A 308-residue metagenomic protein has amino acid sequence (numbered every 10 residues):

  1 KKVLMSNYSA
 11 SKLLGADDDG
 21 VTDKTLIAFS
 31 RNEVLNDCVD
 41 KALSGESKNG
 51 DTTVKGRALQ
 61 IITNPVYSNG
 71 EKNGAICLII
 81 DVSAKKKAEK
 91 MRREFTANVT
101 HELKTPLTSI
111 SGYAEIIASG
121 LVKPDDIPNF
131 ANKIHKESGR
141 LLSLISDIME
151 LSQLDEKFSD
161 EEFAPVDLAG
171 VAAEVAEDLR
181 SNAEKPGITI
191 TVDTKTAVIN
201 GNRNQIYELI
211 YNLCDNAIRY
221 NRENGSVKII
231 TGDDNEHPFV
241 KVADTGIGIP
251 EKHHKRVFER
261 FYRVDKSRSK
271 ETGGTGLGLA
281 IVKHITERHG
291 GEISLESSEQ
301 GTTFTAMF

Functional and structural regions predicted by a protein language model:
T22-A84: PAS-family sensory/regulatory modules and their coupling/dimerization elements
K136-L142: Short alpha-helical segment of the dimerization/phosphotransfer core of two-component systems
E156-E161, T194, V198-G201: Conserved micro-motifs of the catalytic ATP-binding
E162-R180: A conserved beta-strand-to-alpha-helix junction within the catalytic ATP-binding
N182-T191: Short conserved segments within the C-terminal catalytic ATPase subdomain
E223, G290-G291: Conserved glycine-rich
I249-R263: Short conserved segment of the HATPase_c
